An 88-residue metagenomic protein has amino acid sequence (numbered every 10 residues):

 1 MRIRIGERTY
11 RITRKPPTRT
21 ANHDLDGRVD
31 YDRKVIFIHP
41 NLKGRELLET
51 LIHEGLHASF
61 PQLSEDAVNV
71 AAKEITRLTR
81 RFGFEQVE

Functional and structural regions predicted by a protein language model:
M1-R45, P61-E88: Metalloprotease/metallohydrolase-associated module, dominated by Zn2+-dependent proteases
E49-A58: Active-site recognition of the HExxH zinc-binding catalytic motif
